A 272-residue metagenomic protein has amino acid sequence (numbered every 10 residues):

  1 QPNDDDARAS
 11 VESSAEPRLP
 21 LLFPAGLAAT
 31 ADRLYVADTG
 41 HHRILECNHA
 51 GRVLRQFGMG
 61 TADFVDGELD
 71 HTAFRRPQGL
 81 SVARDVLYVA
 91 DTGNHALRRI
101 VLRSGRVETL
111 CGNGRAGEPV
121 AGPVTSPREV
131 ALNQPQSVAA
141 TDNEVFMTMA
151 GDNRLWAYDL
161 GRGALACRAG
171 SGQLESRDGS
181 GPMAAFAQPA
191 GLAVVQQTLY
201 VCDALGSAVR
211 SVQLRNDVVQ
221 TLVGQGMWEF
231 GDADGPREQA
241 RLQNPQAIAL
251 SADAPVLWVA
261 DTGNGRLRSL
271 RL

Functional and structural regions predicted by a protein language model:
Q1-A25, G51-Q78, R106-Q134, A164-Q188 (+1 more regions): Gly/Pro-rich loop segments of beta-rich domains
A31-D32, R84-D85, D142-N143, Q196-Q197 (+1 more regions): Short coil/turn segments that connect the beta-strands within blades of beta-propeller domains
V36-G40, V89-G93, M147-G151, V201-L205 (+1 more regions): Conserved beta-strand positions in repeat-built beta-propeller and related beta-rich domains
H42-L45, H95-R99, R106, N153-A157 (+2 more regions): A short loop-to-beta-strand structural motif that recurs across blades of beta-propeller domains
N48-R52, V101-G105, D159-G163, Q213-D217 (+1 more regions): Short loop/turn segments that connect beta-strands within beta-propeller blades
N244-L272: Blade-level signature of beta-propeller repeat domains, shared across WD40, Kelch, NHL, RCC1 and BNR/Asp-box propellers
